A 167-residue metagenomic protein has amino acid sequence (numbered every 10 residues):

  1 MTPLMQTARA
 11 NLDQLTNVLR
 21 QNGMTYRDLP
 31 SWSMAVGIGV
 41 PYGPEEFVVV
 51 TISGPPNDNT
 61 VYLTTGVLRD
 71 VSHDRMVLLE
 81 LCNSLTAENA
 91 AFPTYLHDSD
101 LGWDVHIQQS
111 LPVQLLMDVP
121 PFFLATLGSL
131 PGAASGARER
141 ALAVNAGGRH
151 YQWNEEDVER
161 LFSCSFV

Functional and structural regions predicted by a protein language model:
M1-V49: Charge-rich, low-complexity N-terminal segments
Y26-W32, P55-N57, L96-W103: Short, ordered beta-strand-loop transition motifs
W32-V40, L63, V105-Q109: Generic recognition of long tandem-repeat/solenoid scaffolds
V40-D74: Long, continuous compositionally biased terminal/linker segments
T60-Q108: Short, internal acidic amphipathic alpha-helical interface segments that mediate docking to partner proteins
L96-G128, E139, A143-A146: Well-ordered alpha/beta subsegment
G132: Long, contiguous binding/interaction regions
A141-V167: Short, highly charged C-terminal tails/helix-capping segments
